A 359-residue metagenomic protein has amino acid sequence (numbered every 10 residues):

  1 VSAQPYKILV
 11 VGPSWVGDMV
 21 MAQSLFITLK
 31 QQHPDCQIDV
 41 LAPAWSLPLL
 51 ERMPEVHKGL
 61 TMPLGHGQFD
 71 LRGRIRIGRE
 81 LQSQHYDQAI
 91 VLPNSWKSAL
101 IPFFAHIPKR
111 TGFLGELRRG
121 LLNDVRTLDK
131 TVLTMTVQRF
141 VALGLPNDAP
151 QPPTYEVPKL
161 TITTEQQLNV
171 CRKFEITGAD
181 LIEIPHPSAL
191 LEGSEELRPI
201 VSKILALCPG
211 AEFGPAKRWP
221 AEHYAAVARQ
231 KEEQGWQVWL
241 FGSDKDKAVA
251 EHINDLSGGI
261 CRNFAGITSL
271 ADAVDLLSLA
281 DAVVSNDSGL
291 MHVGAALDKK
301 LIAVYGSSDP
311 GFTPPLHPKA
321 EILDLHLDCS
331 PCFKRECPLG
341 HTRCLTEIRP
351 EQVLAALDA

Functional and structural regions predicted by a protein language model:
V1-A359: Catalytic machinery of carbohydrate-active enzymes, primarily nucleotide-sugar-dependent glycosyltransferases
